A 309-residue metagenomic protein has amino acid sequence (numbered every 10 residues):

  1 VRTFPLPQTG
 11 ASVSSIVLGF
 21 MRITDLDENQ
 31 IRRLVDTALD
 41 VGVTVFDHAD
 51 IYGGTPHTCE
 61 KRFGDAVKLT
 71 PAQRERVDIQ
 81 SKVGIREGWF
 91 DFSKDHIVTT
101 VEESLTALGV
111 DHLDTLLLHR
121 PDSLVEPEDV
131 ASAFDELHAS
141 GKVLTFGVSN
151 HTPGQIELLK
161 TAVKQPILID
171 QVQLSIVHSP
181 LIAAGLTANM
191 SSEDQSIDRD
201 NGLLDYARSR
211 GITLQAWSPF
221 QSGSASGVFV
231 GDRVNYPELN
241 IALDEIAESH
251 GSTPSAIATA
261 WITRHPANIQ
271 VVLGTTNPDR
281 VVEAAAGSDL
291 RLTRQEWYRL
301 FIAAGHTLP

Functional and structural regions predicted by a protein language model:
V1-V77, A139, Q221-G223: N-terminal binding-site loop/beta-alpha segment at the start of enzyme catalytic domains that lines or forms
L18, H48, S81, T115-L118 (+4 more regions): Conserved beta-strand positions
I23-N29, A49-C59, R86-D91, D122-E126 (+2 more regions): Acidic-and-aromatic substrate-binding clefts and catalytic sites of carbohydrate-active enzymes
D27-A38, F92-A107, G154-E157: Short, acidic/polar
V43, V110-L113, V143, I167: A structural motif
A72-K94, H119-R120: Structural motif corresponding to the early beta-alpha repeats
L105-E126: Active-site groove signature of glycoside hydrolases
P127-P309: Beta/alpha (TIM)-barrel catalytic core signal, keyed to glycine-rich beta->alpha loops juxtaposed to Asp/Glu that bind
